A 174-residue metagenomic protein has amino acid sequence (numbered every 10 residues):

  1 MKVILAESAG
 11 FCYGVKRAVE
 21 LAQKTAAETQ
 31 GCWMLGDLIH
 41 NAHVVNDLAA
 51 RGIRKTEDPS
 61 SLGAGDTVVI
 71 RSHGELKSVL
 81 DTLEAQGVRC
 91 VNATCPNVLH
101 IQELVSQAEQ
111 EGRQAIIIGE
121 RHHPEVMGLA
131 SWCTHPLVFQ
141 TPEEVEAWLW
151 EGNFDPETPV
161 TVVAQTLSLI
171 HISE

Functional and structural regions predicted by a protein language model:
M1-K16, Q23: Positively charged, low-complexity intrinsically disordered leader regions
C32-L38, I117-G119: Short internal beta-strands
G36-G52: N-terminal beta-loop-helix "entrance" segment that forms/cooperates in small-molecule cofactor or anionic ligand
R54-G63: Short acidic low-complexity segments
C90, L104, E109-Q110, A115-N153: Internal gly/pro-rich beta-alpha loop/helix module that stabilizes soluble enzyme cofactors or their anionic handles
T158-L169: Active-site donor-nucleotide binding/catalytic segment of nucleotide-sugar enzymes
I170-E174: Conserved small/polar residues in nucleotide/adenosyl-binding loops
